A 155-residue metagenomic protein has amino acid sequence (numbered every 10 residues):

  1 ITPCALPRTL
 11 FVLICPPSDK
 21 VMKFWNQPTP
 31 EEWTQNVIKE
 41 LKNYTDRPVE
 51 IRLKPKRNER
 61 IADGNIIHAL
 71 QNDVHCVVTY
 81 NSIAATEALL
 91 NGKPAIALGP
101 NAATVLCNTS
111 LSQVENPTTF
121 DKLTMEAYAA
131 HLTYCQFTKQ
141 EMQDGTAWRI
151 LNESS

Functional and structural regions predicted by a protein language model:
I1-T9, L106-S155: Leloir-type glycosyltransferase catalytic cores
P7-N58: Conserved catalytic-core segment of nucleotide-activated headgroup transferases in glycan assembly
S18-K20, N101-T104: Short loop/turn segments at secondary-structure transitions that flank enzyme active sites
F24, A88-L90, C107: Short glycine-/acidic-enriched loop or helix-start segments at secondary-structure transitions that form or flank
N26-W33, A62-I66, L70, S155: Alpha-helix capping and helix-coil boundary motifs
E31-N36, A97-G99, E115-N116: Short, low-complexity, polar/charged sequence segments that are solvent-exposed and flexible
V37-E40, A102-V105, F120-K122: Glycine-rich loops and low-complexity Gly/Arg-rich segments that provide flexible linkers or classic glycine-based
K42, R47-A95, P100-A102: Donor nucleotide-activated moiety binding/catalytic core segment of transferases that use nucleotide-activated donors
